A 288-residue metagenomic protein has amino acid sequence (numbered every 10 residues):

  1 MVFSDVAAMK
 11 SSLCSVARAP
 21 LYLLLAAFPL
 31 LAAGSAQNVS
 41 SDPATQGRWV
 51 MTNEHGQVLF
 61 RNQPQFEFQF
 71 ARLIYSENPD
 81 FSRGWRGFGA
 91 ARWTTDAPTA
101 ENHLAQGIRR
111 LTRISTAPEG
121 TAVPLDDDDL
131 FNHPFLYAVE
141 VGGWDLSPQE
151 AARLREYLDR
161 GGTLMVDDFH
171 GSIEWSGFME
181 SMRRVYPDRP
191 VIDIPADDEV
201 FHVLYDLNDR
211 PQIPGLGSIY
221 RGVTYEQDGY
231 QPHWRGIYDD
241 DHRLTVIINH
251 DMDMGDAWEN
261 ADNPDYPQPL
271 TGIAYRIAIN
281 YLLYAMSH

Functional and structural regions predicted by a protein language model:
M1-V16: N-terminal secretory signal peptides that target proteins for export/translocation
A19-A32: Bacterial N-terminal signal peptides
A36-F135, V141-G142, D253-H288: Aromatic-Pro/Gly-enriched surface loop or interdomain linker that acts as a lid/target-recognition segment
S40-T52, N78-G84, E174-G255, E259 (+2 more regions): An acidic, glycine-rich "communication" segment
R61-F66, D128-N132, Y157-D159, V185 (+1 more regions): Extracellular/periplasmic catalytic domains that process cell-envelope and extracellular macromolecules
F70, F135-W175: Short alpha-beta junction capping motif
T99-H103, G107, Q149, R153 (+5 more regions): Extracytoplasmic/secreted proteins, especially bacterial periplasmic and envelope-associated proteins
I114-P124, V166-F169, R189-D197: Surface-exposed patches in mature extracellular/periplasmic domains of secreted proteins
